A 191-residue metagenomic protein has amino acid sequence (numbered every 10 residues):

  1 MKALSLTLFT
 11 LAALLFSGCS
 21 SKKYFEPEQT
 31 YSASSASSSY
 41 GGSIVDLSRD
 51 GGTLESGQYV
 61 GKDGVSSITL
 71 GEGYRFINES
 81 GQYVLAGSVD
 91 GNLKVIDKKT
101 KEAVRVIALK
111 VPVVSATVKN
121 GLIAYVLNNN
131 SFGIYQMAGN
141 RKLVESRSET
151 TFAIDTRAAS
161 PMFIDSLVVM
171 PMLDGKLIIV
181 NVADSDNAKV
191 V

Functional and structural regions predicted by a protein language model:
L15-G18: C-terminal motif of bacterial Sec signal peptides marking the signal peptidase cleavage site
S20-K23: Bacterial signal peptide processing site
S38-L47, L70-Q82, L109-G121, A153-S160 (+1 more regions): Repeated scaffold domains used in trafficking and secretory/extracellular systems, primarily beta-propellers
G41-V60, R75-S88, G121-L127, G133 (+1 more regions): Short beta-strand elements that form the blades of beta-propeller/WD-repeat-like and other beta-sheet-rich scaffold
D63-E72, K101-A108, R141-A153, D186-V191: A short beta-strand motif characteristic of beta-propeller blades
D97-T100, M137-N140, N181-S185: Short loop/turn segments that connect beta-strands within beta-propeller blades
F152-V191: Acidic, serine/threonine- and glycine-rich low-complexity intrinsically disordered segments that serve as flexible
